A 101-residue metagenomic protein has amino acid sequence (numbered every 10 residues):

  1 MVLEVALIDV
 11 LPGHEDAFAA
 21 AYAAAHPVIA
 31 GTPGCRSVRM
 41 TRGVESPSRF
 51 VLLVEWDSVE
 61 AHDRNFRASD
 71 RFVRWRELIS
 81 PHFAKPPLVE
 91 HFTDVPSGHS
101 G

Functional and structural regions predicted by a protein language model:
V2, R39-V51, R76-G101: Glycine-rich beta-strand-turn "strand-cap" elements at beta-sheet edges
L3-I8: Active-site-flanking beta-strand signature of metal-NTP-handling nucleotidyl enzymes and homologous cyclase-like
D9, T41, L53-E55: Short hydrophobic/aromatic beta-strand micro-patches that form the beta-sheet surface supporting nucleotide- or nucleic
D9-A19: Short, surface-exposed ligand-recognition loops at beta-strand->loop->(often short) alpha-helix junctions that present
P12-H14, V44, E60: Feature marks short, surface-exposed loop/turn motifs that line or immediately flank catalytic pockets and channel
A24-P33, E55-L88: An amphipathic, aromatic/His-enriched active-site/gating alpha helix that lines ligand/cofactor pockets
